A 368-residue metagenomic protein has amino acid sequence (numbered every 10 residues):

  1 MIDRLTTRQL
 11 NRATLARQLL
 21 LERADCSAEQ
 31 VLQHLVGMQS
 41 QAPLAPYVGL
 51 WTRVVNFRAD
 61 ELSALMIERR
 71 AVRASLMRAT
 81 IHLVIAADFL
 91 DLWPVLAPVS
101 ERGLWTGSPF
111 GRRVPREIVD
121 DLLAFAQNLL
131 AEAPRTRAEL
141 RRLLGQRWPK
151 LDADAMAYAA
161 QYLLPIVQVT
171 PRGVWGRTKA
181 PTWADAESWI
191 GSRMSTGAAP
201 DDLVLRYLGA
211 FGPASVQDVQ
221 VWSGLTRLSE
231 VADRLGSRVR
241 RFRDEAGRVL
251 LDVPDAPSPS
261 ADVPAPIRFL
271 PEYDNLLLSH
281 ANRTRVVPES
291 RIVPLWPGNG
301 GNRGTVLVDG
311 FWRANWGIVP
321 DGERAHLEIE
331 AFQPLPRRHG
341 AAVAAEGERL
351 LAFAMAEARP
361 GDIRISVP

Functional and structural regions predicted by a protein language model:
M1-L277, A281-R283, P288-P368: Long, low-complexity intrinsically disordered regions
